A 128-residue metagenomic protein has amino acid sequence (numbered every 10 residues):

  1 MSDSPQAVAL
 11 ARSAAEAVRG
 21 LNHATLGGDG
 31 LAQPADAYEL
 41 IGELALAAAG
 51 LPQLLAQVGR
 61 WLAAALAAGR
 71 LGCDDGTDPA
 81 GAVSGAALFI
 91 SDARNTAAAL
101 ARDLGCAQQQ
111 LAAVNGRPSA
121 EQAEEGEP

Functional and structural regions predicted by a protein language model:
M1-D29: Leu/Val/Ala/Ile-rich N-terminal alpha-helices, chiefly Sec-type signal peptides and the beginnings
M1-S2, E124-P128: Extended, compositionally biased interaction tracts of eukaryotic scaffold proteins
V8-A15, R19, Y38-P52, A56-G59 (+1 more regions): Amphipathic alpha-helical hairpins/coiled-coils and adjacent low-complexity
A24-L40, A47: Alpha-helical segments in soluble extracytoplasmic regions
